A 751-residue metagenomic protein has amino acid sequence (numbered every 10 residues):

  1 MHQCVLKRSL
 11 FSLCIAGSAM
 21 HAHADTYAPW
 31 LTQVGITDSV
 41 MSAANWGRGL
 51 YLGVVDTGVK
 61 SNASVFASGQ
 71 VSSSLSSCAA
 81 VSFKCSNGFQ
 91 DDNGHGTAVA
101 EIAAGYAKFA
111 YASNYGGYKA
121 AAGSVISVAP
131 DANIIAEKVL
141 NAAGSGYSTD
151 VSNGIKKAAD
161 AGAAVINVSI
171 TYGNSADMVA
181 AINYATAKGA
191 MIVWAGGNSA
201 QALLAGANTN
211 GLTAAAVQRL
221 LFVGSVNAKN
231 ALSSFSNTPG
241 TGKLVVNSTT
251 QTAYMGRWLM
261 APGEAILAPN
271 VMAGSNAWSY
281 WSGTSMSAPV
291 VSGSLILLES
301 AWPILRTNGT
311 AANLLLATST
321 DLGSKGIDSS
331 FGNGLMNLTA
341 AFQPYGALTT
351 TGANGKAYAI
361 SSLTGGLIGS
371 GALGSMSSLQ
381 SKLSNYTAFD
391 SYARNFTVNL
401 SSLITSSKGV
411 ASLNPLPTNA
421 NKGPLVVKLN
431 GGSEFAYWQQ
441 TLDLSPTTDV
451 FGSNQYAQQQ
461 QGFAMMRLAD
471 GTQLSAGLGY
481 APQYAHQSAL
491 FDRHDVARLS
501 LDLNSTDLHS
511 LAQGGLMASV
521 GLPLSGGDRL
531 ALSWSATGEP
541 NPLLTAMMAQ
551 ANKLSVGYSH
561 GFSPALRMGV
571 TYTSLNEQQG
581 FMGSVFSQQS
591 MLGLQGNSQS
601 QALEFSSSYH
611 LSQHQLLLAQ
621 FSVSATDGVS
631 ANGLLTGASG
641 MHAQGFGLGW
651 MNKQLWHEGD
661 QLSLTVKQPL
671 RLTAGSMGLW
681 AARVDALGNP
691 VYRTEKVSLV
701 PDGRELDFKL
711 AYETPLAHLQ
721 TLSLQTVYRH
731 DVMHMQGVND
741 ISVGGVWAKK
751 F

Functional and structural regions predicted by a protein language model:
T26, M41-R48, A121, A136-R219 (+1 more regions): Substrate-binding/access-modulating region of protease and related hydrolase catalytic domains
T26-N133, A161: Active-site core segment of subtilase-fold serine proteases
Q33-V40, K156, V165-N167, F222 (+2 more regions): C-terminal subdomain of the subtilisin-like protease fold in secreted/lumenal serine endopeptidases
D56-V59, S64, L212-I296: Extracellular S/T/G-rich loop segment that most often corresponds to the catalytic His/Ser-adjacent loop
A100-A103, K108, E137-L140, A164 (+1 more regions): Hydrolase catalytic cores
L403-S606: Outer membrane beta-barrel translocator domains of Type V secretion systems
G462-M466, A518-L522, V556-H560, F605-Y609 (+4 more regions): Residues on the lipid-exposed face of transmembrane beta-strands in outer-membrane beta-barrel proteins
D495-S510, A531-S533, A546-M548, G569-N597 (+3 more regions): Outer membrane beta-barrel transmembrane domains
